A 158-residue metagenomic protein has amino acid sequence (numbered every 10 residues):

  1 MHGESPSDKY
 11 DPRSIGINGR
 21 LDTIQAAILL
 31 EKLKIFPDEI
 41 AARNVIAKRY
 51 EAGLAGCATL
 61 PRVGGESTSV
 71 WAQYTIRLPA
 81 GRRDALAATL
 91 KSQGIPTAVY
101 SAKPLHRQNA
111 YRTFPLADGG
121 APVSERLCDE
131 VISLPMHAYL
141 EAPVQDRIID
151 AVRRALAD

Functional and structural regions predicted by a protein language model:
M1-D158: PLP-dependent aminotransferase class I/II
